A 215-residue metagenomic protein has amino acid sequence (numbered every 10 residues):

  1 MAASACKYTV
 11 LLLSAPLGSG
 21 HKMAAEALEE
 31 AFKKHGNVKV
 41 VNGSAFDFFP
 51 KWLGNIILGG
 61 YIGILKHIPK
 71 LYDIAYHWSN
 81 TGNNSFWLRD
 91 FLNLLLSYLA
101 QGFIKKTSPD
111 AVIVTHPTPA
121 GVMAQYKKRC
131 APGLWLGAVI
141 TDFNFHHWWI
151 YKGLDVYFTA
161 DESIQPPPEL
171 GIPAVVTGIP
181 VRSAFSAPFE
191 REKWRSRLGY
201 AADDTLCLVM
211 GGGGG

Functional and structural regions predicted by a protein language model:
A2-S4, A100-G102, W194-S196: A short, basic/flexible loop-to-alpha-helix module at the beginning of a structural domain
A5-F48, K106-T115, A124, P132 (+1 more regions): Soluble, non-transmembrane catalytic domains of enzymes that act on hydrophobic metabolites at membranes
C6-T9, L134, L198, T205: Nucleotide donor/acceptor-binding cores
L13-S14, S44, I140, T159 (+1 more regions): Short beta-strand/turn micro-motifs composed of small residues that flank or help shape donor/cofactor-binding pockets
A24, I74-L170, V176: Active-site and donor-binding regions of nucleotide-sugar-utilizing enzymes
A27-F103, T107: Conserved N-terminal ligand/cofactor-binding loop architecture of enzyme catalytic domains
G153-G214: A nucleotide-sugar donor-handling region in carbohydrate enzymes
